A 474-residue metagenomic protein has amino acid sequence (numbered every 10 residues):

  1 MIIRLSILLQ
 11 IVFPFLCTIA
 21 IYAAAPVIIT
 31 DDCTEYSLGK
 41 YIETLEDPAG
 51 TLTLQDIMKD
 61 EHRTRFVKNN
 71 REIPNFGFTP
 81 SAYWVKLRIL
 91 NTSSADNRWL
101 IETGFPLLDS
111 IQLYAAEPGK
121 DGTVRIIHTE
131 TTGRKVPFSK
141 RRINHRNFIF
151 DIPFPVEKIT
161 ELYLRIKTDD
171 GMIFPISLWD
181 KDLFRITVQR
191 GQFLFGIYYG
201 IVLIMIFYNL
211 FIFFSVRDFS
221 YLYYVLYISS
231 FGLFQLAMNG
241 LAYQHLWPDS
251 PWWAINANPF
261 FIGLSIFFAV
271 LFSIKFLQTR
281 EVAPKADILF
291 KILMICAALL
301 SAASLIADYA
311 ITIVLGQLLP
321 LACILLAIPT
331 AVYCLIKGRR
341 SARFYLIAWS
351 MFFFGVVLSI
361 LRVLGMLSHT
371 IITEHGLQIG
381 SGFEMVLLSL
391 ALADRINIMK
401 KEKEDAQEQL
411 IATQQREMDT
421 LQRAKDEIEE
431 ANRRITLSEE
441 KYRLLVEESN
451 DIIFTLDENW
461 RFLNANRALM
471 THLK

Functional and structural regions predicted by a protein language model:
L8-T18: Bacterial N-terminal signal peptides
I19-A23: Sec/Tat signal peptide C-region and signal peptidase I cleavage site
A24-F193: Soluble non-transmembrane domains of integral membrane proteins
V188-F213, Q317-Y333: First transmembrane helix
I206-I228: Juxtamembrane interface at the cytosolic side of transmembrane helices
L233-L410: Interfacial "cap-and-anchor" motif at the non-cytosolic start of specific transmembrane alpha-helices
A412, D419-Q422, D426-W460, R467: PAS/LOV and related PAS-like sensory modules
T471-K474: Glycine-centered C-terminal helix-capping/turn motifs at helix ends
